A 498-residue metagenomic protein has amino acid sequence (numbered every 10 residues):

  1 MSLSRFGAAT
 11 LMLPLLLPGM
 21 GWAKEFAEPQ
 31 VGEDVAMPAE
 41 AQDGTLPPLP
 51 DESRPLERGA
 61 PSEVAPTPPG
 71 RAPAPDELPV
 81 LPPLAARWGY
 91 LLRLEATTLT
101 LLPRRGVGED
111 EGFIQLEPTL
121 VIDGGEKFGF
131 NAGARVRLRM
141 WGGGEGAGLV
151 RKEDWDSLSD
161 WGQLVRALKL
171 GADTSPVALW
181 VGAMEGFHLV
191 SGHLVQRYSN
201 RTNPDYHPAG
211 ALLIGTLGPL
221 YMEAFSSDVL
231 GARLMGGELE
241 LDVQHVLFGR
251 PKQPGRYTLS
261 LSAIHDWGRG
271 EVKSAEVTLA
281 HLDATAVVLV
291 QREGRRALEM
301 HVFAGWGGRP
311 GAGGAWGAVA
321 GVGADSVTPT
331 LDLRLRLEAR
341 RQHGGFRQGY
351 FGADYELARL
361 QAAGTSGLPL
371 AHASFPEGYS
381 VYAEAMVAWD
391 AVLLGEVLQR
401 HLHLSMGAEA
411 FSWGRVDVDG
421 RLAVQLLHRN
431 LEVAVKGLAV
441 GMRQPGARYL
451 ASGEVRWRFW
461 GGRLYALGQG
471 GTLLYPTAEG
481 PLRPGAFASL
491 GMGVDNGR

Functional and structural regions predicted by a protein language model:
M1-T10: Bacterial N-terminal signal peptides that target proteins for export
A9-P18: Bacterial N-terminal signal peptides
K24-G108, E117-G129: N-terminal periplasmic/intermembrane-space "pro-region" immediately following the signal or transit peptide
P79-L99, E111-Q115, T119-V121, G129 (+6 more regions): N-terminal low-complexity, acidic/Ser/Thr/Gly/Pro-rich segments that act as secretory/membrane-targeting modules
R87-L91, E109, G143-G144, P176-A178 (+3 more regions): Signature for the C-terminal beta-barrel architecture of outer-membrane proteins
G108-D110, G124-A167, L194: Surface-exposed loop and membrane-interface regions of Gram-negative outer-membrane beta-barrel proteins
V150-T202, A209-G210: Long alpha-helical, hydrophobic tracts
E432-T477: C-terminal structured domain segments
